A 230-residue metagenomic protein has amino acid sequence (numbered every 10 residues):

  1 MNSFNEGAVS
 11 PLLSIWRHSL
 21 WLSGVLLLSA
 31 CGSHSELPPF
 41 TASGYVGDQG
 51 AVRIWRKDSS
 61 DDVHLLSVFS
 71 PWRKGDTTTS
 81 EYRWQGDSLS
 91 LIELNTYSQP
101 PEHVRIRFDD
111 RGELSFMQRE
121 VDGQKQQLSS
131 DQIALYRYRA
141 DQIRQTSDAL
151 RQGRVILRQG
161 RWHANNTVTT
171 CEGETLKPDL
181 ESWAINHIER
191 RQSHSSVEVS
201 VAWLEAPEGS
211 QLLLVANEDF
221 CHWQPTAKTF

Functional and structural regions predicted by a protein language model:
N2-W21: Bacterial N-terminal signal peptides that target proteins for export
L27-A30: C-terminal motif of bacterial Sec signal peptides marking the signal peptidase cleavage site
G32-H34: Bacterial signal peptide processing site
E36-I92, T96-R154: Extended, compositionally biased repeat/scaffold regions that form elongated interaction surfaces
D148-T169: Structural detector for short beta-strands of small beta-barrel domains
E174-R191: Beta-strand/loop nucleic-acid-binding surfaces
R191-Q211: Flexible glycine-rich surface loops and low-complexity tracts that mediate binding to linear polymers
A206-F230: OB-fold/S1-family single-stranded nucleic acid-binding modules
